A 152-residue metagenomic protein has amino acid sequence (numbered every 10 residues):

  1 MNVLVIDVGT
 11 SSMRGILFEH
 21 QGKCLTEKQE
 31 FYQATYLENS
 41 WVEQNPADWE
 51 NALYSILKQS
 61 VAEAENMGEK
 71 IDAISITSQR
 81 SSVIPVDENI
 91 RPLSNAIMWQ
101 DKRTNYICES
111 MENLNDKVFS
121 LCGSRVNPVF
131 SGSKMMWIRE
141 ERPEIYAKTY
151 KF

Functional and structural regions predicted by a protein language model:
M1-S94, S120: N-terminal glycine/serine-rich phosphate-binding loop of ATP-dependent small-molecule kinases, especially carbohydrate
K58-F152: Glycine-rich phosphate-binding/catalytic subdomain of phosphoryl-transfer and nucleotide/sugar-phosphate-processing
